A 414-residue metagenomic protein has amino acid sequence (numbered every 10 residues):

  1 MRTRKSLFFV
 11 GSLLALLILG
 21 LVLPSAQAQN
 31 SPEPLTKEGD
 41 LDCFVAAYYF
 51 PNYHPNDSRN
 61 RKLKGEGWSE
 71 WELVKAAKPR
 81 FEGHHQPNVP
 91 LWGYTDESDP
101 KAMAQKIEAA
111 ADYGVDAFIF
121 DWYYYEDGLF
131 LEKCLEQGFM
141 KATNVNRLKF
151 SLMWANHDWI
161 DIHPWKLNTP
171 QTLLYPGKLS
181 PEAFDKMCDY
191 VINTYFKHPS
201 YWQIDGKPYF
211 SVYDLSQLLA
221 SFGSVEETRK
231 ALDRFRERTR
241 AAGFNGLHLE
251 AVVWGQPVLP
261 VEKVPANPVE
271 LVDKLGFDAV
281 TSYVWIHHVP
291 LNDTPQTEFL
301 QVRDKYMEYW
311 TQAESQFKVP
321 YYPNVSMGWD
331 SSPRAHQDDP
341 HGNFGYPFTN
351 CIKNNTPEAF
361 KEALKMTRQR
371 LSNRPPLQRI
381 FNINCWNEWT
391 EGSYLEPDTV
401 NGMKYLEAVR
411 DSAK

Functional and structural regions predicted by a protein language model:
M1-R2, M103: Short alpha-helical segments used as structural interaction elements across diverse proteins
R2, V22-P24: Position-driven detector of the extreme protein N-terminus
R2-L13: Bacterial N-terminal signal peptides that target proteins for export
G11-V22: Bacterial N-terminal signal peptides
A26-A28: Boundary at the C-terminal end of the N-terminal hydrophobic targeting segment
N30-K414: Glycan-processing catalytic domains of CAZymes
